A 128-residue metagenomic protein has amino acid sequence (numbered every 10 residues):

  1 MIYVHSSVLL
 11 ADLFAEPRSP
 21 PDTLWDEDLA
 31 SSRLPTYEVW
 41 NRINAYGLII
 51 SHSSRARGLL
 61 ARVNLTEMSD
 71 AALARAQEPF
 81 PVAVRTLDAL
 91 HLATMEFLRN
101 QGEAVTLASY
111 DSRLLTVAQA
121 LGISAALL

Functional and structural regions predicted by a protein language model:
M1, D26-L29, A61-N64, G102-T106: Short active-site oxyanion
M1-P35, I43-R55, I123: Short, well-structured N-terminal submotif of metal-dependent ribonuclease cores
A11, N41, A74, L115-T116: Alpha-helical elements of the RecA-like P-loop NTPase motor core of helicases
S19, S112-R113, Q119-A120, A126-L127: Short, C-terminally biased terminal segments at protein or domain edges
I49-S54, A61-E67: Helix-adjacent hinge/juxtasegments
L65-R113, I123: Active-site neighborhoods of divalent-metal-dependent phosphate/nucleic-acid chemistry enzymes
